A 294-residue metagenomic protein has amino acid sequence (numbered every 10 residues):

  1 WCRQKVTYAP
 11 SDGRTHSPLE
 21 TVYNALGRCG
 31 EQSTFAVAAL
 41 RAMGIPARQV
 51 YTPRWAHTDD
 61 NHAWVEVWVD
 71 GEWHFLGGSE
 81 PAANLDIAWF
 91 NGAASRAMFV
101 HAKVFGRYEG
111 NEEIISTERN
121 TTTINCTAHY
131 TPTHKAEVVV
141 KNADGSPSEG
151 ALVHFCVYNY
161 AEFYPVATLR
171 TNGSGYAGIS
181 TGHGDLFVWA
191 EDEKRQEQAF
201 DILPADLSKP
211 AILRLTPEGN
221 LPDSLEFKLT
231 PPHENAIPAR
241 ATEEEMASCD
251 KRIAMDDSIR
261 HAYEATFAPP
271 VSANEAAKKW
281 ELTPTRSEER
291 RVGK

Functional and structural regions predicted by a protein language model:
W1, A9-L19, N24-S116: Hydrophobic/aromatic-rich core segments of domains that either
W1-N24, I259-S287, R291-K294: Secondary-structure boundary elements
D70, G173-K194, L203-L207, R286: Short Pro-Gly-centered beta-turn/loop motif in secreted/extracellular proteins
H134-D144, D223: A short, amphipathic beta-strand motif
N142-E162, H183-D185: Short, ordered, surface-exposed loop/turn motifs in non-cytosolic proteins
N159-S180: Short, acidic Ser/Thr/Gly-rich low-complexity loop/linker segments typical of extracellular and cell-surface proteins
E193-G219: Structured interaction patches on ligand/partner-binding surfaces of diverse proteins
R214-A273: Compositionally biased low-complexity segments at domain edges in trafficked proteins and select soluble regulators
